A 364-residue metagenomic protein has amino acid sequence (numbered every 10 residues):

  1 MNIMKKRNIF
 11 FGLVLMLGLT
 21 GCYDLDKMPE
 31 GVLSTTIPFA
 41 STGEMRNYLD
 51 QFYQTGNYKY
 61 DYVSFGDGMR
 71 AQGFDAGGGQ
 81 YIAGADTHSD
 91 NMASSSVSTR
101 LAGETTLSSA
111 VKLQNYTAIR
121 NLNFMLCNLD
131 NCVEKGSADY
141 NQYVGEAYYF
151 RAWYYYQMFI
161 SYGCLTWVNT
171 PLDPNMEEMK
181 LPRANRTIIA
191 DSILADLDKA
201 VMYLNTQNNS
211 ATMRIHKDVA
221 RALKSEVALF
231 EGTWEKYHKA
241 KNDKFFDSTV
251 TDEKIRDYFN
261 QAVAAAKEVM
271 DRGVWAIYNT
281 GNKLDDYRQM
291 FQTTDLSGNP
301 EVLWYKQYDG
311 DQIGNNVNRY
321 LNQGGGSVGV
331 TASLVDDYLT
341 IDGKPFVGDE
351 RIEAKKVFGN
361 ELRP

Functional and structural regions predicted by a protein language model:
M1-E30: Bacterial Sec-dependent N-terminal signal peptides
C22-A71, K355-K356: Membrane-proximal, proline-rich intrinsically disordered regions
T42, R46-S64, G84-Y162, M176-D191 (+1 more regions): Conserved, well-structured interaction surfaces
F159-I160, T166, N208, F230-K239: Short coil/turn linking the two alpha-helices of tandem helical-hairpin repeats
F230-G232, D257-V357: Polar, glycine-rich mid-to-C-terminal structural blocks that act as macromolecule-binding/assembly scaffolds
H238-K254: A solvent-exposed, charged loop/short amphipathic helix patch at secondary-structure junctions
